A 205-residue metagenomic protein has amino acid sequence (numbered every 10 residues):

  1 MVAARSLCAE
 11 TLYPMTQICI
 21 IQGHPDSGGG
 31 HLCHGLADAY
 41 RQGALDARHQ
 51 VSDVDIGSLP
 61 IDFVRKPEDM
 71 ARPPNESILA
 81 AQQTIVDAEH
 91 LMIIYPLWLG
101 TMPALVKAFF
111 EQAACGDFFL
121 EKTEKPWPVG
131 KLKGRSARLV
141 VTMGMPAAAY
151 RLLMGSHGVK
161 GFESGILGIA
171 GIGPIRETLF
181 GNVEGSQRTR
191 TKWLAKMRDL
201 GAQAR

Functional and structural regions predicted by a protein language model:
M1-P14: N-terminal amphipathic/basic-hydrophobic helices that include classical n-h-c signal peptides and signal-anchor
T16-H49: N-terminal beta1-alpha1 ligand-phosphate binding loop
G23, I56, T142: Cofactor-binding loop segments of dinucleotide-utilizing enzymes, especially the Rossmann-like FAD- and NAD(P)+-binding
H31-G35, A104-A108, K192: Generic recognition of short, well-ordered alpha-helical segments
H49-P60, T178-G181: A short beta-strand-loop structural module common to alpha/beta enzyme folds
I56-P73, R190: N-terminal beta-loop-helix "entrance" segment that forms/cooperates in small-molecule cofactor or anionic ligand
P73-E163: Helix-loop-strand module that forms the ligand-binding subsite of alpha/beta enzymes
A149-R205: Glycine-rich phosphate/pyrophosphate-binding loop and the adjoining helix
